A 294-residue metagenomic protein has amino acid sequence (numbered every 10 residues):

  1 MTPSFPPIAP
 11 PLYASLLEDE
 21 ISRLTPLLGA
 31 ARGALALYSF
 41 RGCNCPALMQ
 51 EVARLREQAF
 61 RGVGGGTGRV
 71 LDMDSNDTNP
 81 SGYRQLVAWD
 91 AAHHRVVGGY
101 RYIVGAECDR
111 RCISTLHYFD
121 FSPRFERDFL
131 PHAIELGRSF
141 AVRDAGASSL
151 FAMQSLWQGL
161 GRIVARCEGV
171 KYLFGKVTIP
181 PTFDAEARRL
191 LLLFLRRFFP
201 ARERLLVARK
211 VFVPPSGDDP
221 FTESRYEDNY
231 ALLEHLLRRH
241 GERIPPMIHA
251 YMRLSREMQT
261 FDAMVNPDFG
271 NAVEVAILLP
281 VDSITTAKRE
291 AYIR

Functional and structural regions predicted by a protein language model:
T2-C43: Conserved N-terminal entry element of GNAT/NAT acetyltransferase domains
G29-G98: Short amphipathic alpha-helix that is part of the acyltransferase structural core
N44-C45, G105, A141-V142, T178-T182 (+2 more regions): Short, solvent-exposed loop/turn segments at secondary-structure junctions
A47, S149, T285-R289: Short, conserved charged micro-motifs
T67, E107-M258: Acyl-donor binding region in acyl/amide transferases
R69-S81, P181-T182, N266-E274: Beta-rich nucleic-acid/ligand-interaction surfaces
Y100-A106: Short beta->alpha transition motifs characteristic of CBS
Q259-R294: C-terminal/domain-terminus segments
